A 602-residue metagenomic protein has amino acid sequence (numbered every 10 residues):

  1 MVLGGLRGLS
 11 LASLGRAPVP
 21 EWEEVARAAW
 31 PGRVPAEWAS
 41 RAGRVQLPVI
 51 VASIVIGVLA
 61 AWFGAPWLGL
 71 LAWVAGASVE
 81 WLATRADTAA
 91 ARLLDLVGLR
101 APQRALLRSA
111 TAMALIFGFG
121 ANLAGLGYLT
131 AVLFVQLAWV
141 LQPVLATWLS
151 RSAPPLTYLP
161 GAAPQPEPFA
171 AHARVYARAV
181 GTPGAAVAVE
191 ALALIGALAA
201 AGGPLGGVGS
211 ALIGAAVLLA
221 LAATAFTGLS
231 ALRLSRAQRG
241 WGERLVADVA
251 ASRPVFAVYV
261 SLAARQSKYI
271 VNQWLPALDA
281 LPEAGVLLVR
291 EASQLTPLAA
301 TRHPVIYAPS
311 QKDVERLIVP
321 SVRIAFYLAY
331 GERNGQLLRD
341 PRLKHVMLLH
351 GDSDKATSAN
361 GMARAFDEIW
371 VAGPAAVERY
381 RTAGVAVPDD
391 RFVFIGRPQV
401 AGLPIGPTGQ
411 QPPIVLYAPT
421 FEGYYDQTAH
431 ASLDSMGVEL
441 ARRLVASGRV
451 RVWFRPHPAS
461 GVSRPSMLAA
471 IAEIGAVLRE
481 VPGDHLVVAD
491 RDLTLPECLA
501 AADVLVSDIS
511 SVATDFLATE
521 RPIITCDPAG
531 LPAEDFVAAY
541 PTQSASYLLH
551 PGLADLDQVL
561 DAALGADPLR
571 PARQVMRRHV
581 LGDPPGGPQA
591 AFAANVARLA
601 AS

Functional and structural regions predicted by a protein language model:
A28-A61, A65-P66, L70-L96, L123-G127 (+1 more regions): N-terminal pre-catalytic "stem/leader" segment of glycosyltransferase-like enzymes
A220-W241, A365-S432: A nucleotide-sugar donor-handling region in carbohydrate enzymes
Y259-V400: Active-site and donor-binding regions of nucleotide-sugar-utilizing enzymes
R265-A280, V400-I474, L581-A590: Conserved catalytic-core segment of nucleotide-activated headgroup transferases in glycan assembly
P304-S310, V393-G396, L486-R491, S544-A562: Short acidic-hydrophobic, aromatic-tinged amphipathic segments that line or gate anion-handling sites
S466-T514: Donor nucleotide-activated moiety binding/catalytic core segment of transferases that use nucleotide-activated donors
S511-H579: Catalytic binding pocket for nucleotide-activated donors in carbohydrate/polymer assembly enzymes
P584-S602: C-terminal alpha-helical cap of glycosyltransferases
